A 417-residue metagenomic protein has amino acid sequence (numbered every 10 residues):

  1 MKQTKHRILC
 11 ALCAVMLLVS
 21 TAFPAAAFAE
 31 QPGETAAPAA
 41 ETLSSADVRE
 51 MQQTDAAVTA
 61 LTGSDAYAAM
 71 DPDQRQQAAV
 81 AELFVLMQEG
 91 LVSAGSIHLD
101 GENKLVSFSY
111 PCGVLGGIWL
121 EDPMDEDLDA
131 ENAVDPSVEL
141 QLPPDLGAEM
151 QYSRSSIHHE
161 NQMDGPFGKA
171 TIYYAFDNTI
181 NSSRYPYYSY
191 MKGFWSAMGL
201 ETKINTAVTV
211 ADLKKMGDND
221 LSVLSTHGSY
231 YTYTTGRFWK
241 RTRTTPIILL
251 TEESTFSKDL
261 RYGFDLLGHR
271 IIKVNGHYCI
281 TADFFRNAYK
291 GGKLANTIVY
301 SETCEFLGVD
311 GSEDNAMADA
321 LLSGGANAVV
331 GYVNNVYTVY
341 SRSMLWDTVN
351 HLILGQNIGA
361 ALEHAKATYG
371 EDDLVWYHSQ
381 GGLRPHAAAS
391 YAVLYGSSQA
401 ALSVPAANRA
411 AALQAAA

Functional and structural regions predicted by a protein language model:
K2-L12: Bacterial N-terminal signal peptides that target proteins for export
C13-T21: Hydrophobic core
T21-A36: Sec-dependent signal peptide cleavage junction
D47-G63, L140-D259, G263: A domain-level signal for caspase-like cysteine endopeptidase catalytic cores and their zymogen-processing architecture
G63-F194, W239: Non-catalytic propeptide/linker segments at domain boundaries
E89, K192-I204, L321-Y332: Structural alpha-beta junctions
Y231-N327: Cysteine protease catalytic core and zymogen-processing segment of caspase-like enzymes
I298-A416: Active-site-proximal C-terminal subdomain of hydrolase catalytic domains
